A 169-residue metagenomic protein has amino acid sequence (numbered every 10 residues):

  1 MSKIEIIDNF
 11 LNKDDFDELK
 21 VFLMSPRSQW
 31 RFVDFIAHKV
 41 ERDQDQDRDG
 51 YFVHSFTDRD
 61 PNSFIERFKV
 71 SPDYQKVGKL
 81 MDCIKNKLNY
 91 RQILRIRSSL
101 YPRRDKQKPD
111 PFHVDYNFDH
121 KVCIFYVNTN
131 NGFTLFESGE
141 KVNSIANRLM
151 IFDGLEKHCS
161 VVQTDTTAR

Functional and structural regions predicted by a protein language model:
M1-R91: Non-heme Fe(II)/2-oxoglutarate
P61-R169: Catalytic core of non-heme Fe(II) oxygenases with the double-stranded beta-helix
